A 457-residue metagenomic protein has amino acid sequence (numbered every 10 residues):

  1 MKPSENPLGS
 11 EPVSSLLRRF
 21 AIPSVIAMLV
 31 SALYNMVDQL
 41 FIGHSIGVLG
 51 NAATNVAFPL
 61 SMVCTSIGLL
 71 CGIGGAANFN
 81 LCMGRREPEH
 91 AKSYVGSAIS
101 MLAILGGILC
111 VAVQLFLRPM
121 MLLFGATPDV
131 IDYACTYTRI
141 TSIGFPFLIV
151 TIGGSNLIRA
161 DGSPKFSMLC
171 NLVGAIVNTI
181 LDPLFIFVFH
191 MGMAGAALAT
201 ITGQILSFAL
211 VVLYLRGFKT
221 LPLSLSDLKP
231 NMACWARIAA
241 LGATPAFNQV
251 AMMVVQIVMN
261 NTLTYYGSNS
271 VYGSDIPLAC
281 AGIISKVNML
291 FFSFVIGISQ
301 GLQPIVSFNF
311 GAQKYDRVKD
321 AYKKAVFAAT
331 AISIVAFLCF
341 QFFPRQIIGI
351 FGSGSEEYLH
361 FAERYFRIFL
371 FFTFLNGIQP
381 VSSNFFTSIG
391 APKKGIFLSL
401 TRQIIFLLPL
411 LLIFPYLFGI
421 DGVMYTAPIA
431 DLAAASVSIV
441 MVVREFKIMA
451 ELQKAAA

Functional and structural regions predicted by a protein language model:
M1-S24, F79-P146, V188-A243, V306-F371 (+1 more regions): Short alpha-helical transmembrane segments in multi-pass integral membrane proteins
S14-L33, V37, L60-I67, I143 (+5 more regions): Residue-level signal for short hydrophobic patches within transmembrane helices of multi-pass membrane transporters
R19-D38, I140, G174, G203-S207 (+1 more regions): Transmembrane helical elements of multi-pass membrane transporters/channels
S24, M28, L40, H44 (+16 more regions): Transmembrane alpha-helix boundary and packing residues in multipass membrane permease domains and related
L33-N51, M121-P128, L184-M191, V250-I283 (+4 more regions): Helix-terminus/linker motif at the lipid-water interface of multi-pass membrane proteins
N51-V111, L148-S167, N260, L278-L338 (+2 more regions): Small-residue-rich hydrophobic transmembrane alpha-helices
G72, T141-R159, S167-A175, A196-A209 (+4 more regions): Short runs within selected transmembrane alpha-helices of multi-pass transporters and secretion channels
F406-P415: Transmembrane alpha-helical segments of integral membrane proteins
